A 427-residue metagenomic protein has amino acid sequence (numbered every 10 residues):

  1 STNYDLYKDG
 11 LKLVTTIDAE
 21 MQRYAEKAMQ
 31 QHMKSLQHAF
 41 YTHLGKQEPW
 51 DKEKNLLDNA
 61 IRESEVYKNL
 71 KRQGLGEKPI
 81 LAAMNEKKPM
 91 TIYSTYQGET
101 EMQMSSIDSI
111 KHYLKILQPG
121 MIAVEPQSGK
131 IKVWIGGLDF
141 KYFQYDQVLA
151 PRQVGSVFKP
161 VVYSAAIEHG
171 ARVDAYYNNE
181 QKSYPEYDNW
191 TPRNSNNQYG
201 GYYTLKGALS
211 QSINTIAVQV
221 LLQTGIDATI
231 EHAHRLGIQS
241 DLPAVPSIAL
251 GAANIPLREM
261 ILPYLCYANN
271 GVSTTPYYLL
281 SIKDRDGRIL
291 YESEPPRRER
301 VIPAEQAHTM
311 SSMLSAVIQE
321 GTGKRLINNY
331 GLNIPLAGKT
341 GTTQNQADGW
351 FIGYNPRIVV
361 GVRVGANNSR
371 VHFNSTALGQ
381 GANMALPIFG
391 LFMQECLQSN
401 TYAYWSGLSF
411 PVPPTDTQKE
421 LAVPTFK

Functional and structural regions predicted by a protein language model:
S1-L75, V220, H234-R235, Q239-D241 (+3 more regions): Non-catalytic, structured segments within soluble enzyme domains
T2-K8, F140-Y142, E186-N189, S210-S212 (+3 more regions): Short acidic (Asp/Glu) and glycine-rich catalytic loops that position anionic groups and cofactors
Y4-K12, H38-G45, Q223-T224, E231-R235 (+4 more regions): Short coil/turn segments at secondary-structure boundaries
T15, A19-S35, E65-E125, K130 (+4 more regions): A penicillin-recognizing enzyme superfamily signal
L114, P119-I131, F158, S164 (+4 more regions): C-terminal substrate/ligand-recognition segments
D146-Y187, E320, Q394: Active-site rim segments in enzyme catalytic domains, especially the processed small/beta chain of N-terminal
A171-T229, S273, R285-S311, S315: Conserved catalytic neighborhood of penicillin-recognizing serine enzymes
W190-N194, G225-L262, G271, T275-Y278: Mid-domain, small-residue-enriched loop/turn segments at the edges of structured enzyme/sensor domains
